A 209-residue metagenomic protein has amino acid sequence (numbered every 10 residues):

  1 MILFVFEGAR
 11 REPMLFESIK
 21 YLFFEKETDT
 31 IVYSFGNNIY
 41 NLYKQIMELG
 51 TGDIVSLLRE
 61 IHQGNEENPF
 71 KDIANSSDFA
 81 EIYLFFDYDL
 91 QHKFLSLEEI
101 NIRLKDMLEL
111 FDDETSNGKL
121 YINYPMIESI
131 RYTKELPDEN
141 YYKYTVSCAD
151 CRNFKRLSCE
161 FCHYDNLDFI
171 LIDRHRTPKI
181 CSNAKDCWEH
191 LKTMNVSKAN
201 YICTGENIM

Functional and structural regions predicted by a protein language model:
I2-F24: Short, acidic loop-beta-alpha module within alpha/beta folds
E17-Y33, I39-E48, G52, I61-M209: C-terminal accessory helical subdomains adjacent to catalytic cores in phosphodiester- and nucleotide-handling enzymes
L57: Ligand-binding clamshell of periplasmic/extracellular solute-binding protein-like
